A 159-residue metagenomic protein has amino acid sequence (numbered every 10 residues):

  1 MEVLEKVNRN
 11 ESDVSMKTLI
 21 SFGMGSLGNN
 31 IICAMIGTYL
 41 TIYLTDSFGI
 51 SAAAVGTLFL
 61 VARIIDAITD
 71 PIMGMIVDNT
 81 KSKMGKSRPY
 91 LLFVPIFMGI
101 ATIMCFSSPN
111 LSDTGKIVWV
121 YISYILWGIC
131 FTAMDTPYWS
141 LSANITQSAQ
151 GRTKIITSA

Functional and structural regions predicted by a protein language model:
E2-A159: Membrane-embedded alpha-helical bundles of multi-pass transporters/translocases, especially carrier/permease families
